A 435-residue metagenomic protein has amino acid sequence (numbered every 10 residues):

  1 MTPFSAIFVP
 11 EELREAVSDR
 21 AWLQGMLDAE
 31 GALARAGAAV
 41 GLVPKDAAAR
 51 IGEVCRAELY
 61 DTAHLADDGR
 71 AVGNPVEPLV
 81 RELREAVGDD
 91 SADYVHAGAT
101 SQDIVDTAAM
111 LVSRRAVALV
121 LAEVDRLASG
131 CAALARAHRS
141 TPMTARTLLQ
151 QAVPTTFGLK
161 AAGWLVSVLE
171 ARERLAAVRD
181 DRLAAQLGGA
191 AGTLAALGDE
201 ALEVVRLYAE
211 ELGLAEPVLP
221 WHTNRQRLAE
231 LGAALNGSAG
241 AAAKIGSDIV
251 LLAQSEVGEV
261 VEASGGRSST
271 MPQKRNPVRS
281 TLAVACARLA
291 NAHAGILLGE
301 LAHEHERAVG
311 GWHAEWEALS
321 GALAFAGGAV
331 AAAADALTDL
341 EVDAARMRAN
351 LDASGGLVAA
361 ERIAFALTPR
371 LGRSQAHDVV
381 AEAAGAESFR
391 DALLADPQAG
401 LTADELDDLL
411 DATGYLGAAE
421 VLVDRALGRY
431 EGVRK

Functional and structural regions predicted by a protein language model:
M1-L194, L202-V205, S280-L282, Q375 (+1 more regions): A helix-coil-helix interface module used to build multimeric assemblies and to scaffold catalytic/cofactor sites
G25-E30, D199, K274, A353-A360 (+1 more regions): Short acidic alpha-helix initiation/capping motifs at coil-to-helix transition points, especially at protein N-termini
K45, E256-S264, A331-N350, H377-A381 (+1 more regions): A glycine-biased, small/acidic residue-tolerant capping/turn segment at secondary-structure junctions
D61, N74-D93, V153-H303: Internal glycine-rich alpha/beta core junctions
S101, G198, V204, E211 (+4 more regions): A structural signal for small-residue-enriched, beta-sheet-centric alpha/beta enzyme cores and oligomeric scaffold folds
R136-G158, E259-K274, H305-A314, T338-S354 (+1 more regions): Glycine-rich cofactor-pocket loops
L282, L289-L371, V379: Long, amphipathic alpha-helical stalk/connector segments used for oligomerization, subunit docking, or mechanical
